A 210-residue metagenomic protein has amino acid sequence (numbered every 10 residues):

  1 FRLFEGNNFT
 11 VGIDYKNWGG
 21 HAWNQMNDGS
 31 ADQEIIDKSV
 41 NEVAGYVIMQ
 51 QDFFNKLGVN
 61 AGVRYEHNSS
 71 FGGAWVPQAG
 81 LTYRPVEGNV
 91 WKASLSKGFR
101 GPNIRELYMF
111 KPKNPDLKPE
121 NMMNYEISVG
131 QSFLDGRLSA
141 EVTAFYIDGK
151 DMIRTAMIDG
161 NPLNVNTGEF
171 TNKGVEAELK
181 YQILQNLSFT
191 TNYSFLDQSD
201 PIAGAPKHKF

Functional and structural regions predicted by a protein language model:
F1-F71, R84, E141-A144, T190: Face-selective signature of the C-terminal outer-membrane beta-barrel domain
F1-R2, Y46-I48, Q78-G80, S94 (+6 more regions): Outer-membrane beta-barrel architecture
F4-G6, F54-K56, R84-G88, M122 (+4 more regions): Outer-membrane beta-barrel channels and translocator barrels
G19-M26, S69-W75, Y83, E87-E126 (+2 more regions): Surface-exposed extracellular loop regions of Gram-negative outer-membrane beta-barrel proteins, predominantly
A31-N41, H67-G73, K113-N121, V165-N172 (+1 more regions): Replace "Gram-negative outer membrane beta-barrel proteins" with "bacterial and organellar outer membrane beta-barrel
N41-V47, V59, V63, W75-L81 (+5 more regions): Hydrophobic, lipid-facing positions within transmembrane beta-strands of outer-membrane proteins
D52-K56, A144-D148, N166-F210: Gram-negative outer-membrane beta-barrel transporters
